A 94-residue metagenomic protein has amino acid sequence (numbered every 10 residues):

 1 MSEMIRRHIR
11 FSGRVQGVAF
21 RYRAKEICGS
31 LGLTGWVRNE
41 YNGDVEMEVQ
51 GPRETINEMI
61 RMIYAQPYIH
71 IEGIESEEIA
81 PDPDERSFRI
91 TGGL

Functional and structural regions predicted by a protein language model:
M1-L94: Intrinsically disordered, low-complexity, mixed-charge
